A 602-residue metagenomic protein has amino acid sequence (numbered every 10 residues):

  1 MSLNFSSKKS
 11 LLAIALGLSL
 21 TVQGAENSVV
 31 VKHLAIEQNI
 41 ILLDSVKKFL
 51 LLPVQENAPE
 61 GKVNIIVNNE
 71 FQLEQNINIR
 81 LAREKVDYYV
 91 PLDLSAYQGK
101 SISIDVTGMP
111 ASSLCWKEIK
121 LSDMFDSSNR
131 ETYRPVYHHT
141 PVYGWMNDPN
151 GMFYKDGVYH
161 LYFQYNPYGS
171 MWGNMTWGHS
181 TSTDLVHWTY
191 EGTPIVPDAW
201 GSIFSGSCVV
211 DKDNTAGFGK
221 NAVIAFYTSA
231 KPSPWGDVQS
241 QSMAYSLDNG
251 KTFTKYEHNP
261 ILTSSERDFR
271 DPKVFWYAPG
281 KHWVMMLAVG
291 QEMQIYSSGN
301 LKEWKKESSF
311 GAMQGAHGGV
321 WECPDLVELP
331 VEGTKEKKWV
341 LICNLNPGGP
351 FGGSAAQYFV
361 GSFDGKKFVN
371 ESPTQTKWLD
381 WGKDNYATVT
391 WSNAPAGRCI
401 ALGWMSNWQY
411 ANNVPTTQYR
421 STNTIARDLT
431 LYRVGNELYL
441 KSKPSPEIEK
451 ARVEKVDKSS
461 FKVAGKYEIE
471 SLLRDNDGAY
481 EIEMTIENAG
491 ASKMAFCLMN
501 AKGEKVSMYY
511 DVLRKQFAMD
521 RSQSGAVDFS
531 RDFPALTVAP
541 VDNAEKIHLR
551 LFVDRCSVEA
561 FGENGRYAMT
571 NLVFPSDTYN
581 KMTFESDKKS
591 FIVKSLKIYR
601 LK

Functional and structural regions predicted by a protein language model:
S2-L11: Bacterial N-terminal signal peptides that target proteins for export
A13-T21: Bacterial N-terminal signal peptides
S28-Q72, L92-G108, S122-F125, G333 (+1 more regions): Beta-rich accessory regions
V31-L34, I40, F71-L92, S113-N150 (+8 more regions): Surface loop/turn signatures of beta-propeller and other carbohydrate-active proteins
L52-P53, I104-D105, D148-Y168, Y190-P194 (+9 more regions): Hydrophobic core segments of beta-strands in well-ordered, beta-rich domains
I66-N68, D156, L161-E191: Beta-propeller domains
T176-G178, Q241-A244, Q294, Q357: A short loop-to-beta-strand structural motif that recurs across blades of beta-propeller domains
S182, S246-L247, I295-L301, S362: Conserved Ser/Thr-centered positions that define the repeating blades of beta-propeller domains
